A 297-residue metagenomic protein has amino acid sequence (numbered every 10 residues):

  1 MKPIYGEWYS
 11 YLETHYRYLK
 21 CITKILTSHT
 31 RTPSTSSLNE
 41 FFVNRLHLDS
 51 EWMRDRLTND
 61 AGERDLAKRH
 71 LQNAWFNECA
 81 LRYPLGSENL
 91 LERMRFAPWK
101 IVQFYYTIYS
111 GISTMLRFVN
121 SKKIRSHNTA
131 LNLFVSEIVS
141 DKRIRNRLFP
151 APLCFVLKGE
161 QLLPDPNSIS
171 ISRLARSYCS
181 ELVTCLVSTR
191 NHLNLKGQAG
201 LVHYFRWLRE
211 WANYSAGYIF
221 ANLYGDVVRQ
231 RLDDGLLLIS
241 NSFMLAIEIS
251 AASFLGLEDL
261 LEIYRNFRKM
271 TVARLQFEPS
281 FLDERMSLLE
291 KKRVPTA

Functional and structural regions predicted by a protein language model:
M1-A297: Terminal alpha-helical segments
